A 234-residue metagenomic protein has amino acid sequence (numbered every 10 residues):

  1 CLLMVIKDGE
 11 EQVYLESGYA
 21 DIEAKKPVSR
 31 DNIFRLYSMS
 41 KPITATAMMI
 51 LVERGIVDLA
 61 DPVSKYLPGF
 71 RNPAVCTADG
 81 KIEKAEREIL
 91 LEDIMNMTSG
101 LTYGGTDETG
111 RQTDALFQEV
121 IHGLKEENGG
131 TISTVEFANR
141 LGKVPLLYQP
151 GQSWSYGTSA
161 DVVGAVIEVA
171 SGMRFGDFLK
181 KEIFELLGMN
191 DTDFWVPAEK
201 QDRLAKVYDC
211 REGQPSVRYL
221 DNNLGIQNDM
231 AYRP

Functional and structural regions predicted by a protein language model:
C1-P27, L59: A short, well-structured edge-of-sheet supersecondary motif
G9, I94, L141, G172 (+1 more regions): Conserved hydrophobic/aromatic pocket- or pore-lining residues that grip, position, or stack substrates in active sites
Q12, M49-G69, A170-P197: Short, well-structured active-site flanking segments
Y14-S17, G104-G110, W195: Short, solvent-exposed loop/turn and secondary-structure capping segments
L15-A24, I132-R140, G213-N222: Acidic-glycine-rich active-site phosphate/pyrophosphate-binding loop
I22-S155: Active-site-proximal loop and beta-strand segments within enzyme catalytic domains
I43-A45, D161-G164: Well-ordered alpha-helical segments within folded domains of soluble proteins
K84-E88, E92, G105, V135 (+3 more regions): Penicillin-binding protein/beta-lactamase superfamily catalytic region
